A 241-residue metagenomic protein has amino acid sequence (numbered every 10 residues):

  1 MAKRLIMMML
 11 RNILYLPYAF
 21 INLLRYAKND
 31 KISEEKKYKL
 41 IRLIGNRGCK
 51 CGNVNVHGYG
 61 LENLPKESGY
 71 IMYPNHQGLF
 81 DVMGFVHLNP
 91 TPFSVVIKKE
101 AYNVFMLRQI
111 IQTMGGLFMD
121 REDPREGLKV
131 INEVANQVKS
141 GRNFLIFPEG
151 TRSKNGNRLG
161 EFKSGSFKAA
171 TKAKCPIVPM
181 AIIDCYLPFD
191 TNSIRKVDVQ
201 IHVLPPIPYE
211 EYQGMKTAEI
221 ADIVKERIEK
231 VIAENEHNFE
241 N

Functional and structural regions predicted by a protein language model:
M1-Y70: Membrane-anchoring hydrophobic helices of lipid-metabolizing enzymes
A2, L128-N241: Non-catalytic C-terminal accessory region of glycerolipid acyltransferases and related lyso-lipid remodeling enzymes
A19-R25, K37, C51-G52, K66-P124: Catalytic core of membrane glycerolipid acyltransferases/transacylases, capturing the structured, soluble-facing
I44, D81-G84, I97, M106 (+4 more regions): Hydrophobic alpha-helical segments typical of transmembrane helices and their membrane-interface/capping positions
G45, G116-D120, T151-R152: Short, basic, glycine/proline-bearing loop/turn elements
C51-Y59, E126-L128, I183-C185: Short gly/ser/thr-rich secondary-structure transition/capping motifs
G58, M72, V95-V96, G116 (+2 more regions): Generic preference for hydrophobic
